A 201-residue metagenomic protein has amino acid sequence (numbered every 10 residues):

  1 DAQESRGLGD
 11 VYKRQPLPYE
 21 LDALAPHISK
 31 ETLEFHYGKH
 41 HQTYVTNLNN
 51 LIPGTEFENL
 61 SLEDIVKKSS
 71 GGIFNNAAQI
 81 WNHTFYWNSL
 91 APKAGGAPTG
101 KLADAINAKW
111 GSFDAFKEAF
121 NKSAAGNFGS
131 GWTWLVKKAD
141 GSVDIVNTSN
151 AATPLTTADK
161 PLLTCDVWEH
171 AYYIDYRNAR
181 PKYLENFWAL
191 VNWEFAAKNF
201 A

Functional and structural regions predicted by a protein language model:
D1-Y12: Single conserved hydrophobic/aromatic residue that forms the stacking wall/gate of nucleotide- or nucleobase-binding
D10-A201: Feature for soluble, non-membrane regions of globular proteins
